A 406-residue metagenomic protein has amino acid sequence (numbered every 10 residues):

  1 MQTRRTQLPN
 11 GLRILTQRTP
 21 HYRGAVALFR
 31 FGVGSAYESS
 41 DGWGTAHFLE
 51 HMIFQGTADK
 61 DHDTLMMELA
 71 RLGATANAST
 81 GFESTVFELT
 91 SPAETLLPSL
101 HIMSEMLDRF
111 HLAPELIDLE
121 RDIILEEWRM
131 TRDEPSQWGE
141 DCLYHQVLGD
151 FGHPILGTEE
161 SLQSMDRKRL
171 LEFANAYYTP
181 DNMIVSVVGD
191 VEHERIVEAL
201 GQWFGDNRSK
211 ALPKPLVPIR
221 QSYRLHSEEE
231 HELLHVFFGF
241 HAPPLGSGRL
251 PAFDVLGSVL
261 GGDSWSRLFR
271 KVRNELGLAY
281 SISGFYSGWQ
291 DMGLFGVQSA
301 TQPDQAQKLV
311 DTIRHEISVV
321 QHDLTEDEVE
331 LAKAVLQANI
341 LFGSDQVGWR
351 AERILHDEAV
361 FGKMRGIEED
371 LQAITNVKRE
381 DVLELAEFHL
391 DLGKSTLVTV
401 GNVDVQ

Functional and structural regions predicted by a protein language model:
M1-R23: N- or domain-start disorder-to-order transition segments that initiate the globular core
Q2, Q7, H62-P215, P243-P244 (+2 more regions): Charge-rich, well-structured scaffold segments of protease-associated domains
L15-R18, A174-N175, Y223-S227, A386: Short, surface-exposed beta-strand/loop micro-motifs that present aromatic residues
T16, T158, P218-Y223, D370: A glycine- and charged-residue-rich anion-binding loop/surface
T19, L28-R30, A211-F269, T399: His/Glu-based metal-binding/catalytic segments typifying zinc-dependent metallopeptidases
P20-R23, G81, H231-E232, D391: Short strand-connecting beta-turns/loops that link adjacent beta-strands
V33-G42: Short pre-active-site segment immediately N-terminal to the catalytic Zn-binding motif
G44-T57: Active-site SXXK
